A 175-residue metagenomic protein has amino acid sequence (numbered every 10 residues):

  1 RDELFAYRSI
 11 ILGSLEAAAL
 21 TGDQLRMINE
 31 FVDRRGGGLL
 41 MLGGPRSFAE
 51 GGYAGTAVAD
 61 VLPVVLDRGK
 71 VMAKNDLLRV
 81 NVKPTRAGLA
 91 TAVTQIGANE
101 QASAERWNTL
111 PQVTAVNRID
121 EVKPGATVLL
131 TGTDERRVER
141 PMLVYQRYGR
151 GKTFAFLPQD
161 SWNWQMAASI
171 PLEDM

Functional and structural regions predicted by a protein language model:
R1-M175: Acidic, S/T/G-rich, low-cysteine, solvent-exposed domains in lumenal/extracellular/periplasmic regions of secretory
